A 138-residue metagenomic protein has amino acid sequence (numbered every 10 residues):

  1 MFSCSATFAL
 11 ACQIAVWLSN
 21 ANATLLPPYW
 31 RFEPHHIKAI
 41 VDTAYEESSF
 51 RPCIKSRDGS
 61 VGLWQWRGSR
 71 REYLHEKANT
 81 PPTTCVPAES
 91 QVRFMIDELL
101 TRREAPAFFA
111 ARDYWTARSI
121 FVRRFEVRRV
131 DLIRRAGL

Functional and structural regions predicted by a protein language model:
F2-L25, R31, V41-R112: Peptidoglycan-targeting cell-wall enzymes and recognition modules
P34-D42, D113-I120: Alpha-helical scaffolds flanking conserved acidic
D113-L138: Active-site or metal-binding loop neighborhoods of secreted/extracellular toxin and effector enzymes
